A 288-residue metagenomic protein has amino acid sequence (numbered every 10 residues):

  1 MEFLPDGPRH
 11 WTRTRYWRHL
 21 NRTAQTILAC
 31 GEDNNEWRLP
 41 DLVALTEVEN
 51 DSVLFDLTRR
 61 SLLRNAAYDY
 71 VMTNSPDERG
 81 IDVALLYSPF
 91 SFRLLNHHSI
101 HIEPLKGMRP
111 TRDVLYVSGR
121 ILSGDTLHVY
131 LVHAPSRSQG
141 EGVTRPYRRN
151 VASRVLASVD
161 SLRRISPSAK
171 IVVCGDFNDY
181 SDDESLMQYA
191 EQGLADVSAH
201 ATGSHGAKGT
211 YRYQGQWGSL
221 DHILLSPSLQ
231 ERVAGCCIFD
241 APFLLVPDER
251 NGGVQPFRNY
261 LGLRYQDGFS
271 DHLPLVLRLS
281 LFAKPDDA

Functional and structural regions predicted by a protein language model:
M1, V48, A134, D176-F177: Active-site metal-binding loops of divalent metal-dependent hydrolases
M1-P8, D125-Y147: Active-site His/acidic residue clusters
M1-V83, K170, R250-L263, D267 (+1 more regions): N-terminal, active-site-proximal structural segment of metallo-dependent hydrolase catalytic domains
F3, S52-F55, R79-D82, S138-E141 (+2 more regions): Extracytoplasmic/secreted cell-surface and envelope-processing proteins
R13-N21, V48-S52, D77, M108-R109 (+3 more regions): Soluble non-cytosolic domains of exported or imported proteins
V48-P135: Structured beta-strand-rich core segments of catalytic domains in phosphoester-bond hydrolases
R109, V159-I171, N178-A288: Metal-dependent phosphoester-hydrolase catalytic domains
R145-P167: A long, amphipathic alpha-helix that forms part of the scaffold/cap immediately adjacent to metal-dependent active
